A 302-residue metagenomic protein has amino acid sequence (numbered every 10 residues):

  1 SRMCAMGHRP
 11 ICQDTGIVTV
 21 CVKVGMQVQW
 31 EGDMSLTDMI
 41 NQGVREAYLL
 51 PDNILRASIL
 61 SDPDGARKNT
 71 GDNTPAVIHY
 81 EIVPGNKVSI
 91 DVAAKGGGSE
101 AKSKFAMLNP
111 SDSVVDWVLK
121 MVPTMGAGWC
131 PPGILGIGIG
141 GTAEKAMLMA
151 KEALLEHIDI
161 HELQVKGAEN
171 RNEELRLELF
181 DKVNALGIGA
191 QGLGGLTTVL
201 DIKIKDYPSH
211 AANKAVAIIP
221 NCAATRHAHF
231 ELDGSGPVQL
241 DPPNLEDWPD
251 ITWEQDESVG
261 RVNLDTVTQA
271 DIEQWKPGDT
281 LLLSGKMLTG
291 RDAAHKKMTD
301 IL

Functional and structural regions predicted by a protein language model:
S1-M6, D265-T266, P277: N-terminal, positively charged regions that mediate nucleic acid binding
S1-Q255: Non-transmembrane, aqueous-exposed alpha-helical and coiled segments at domain scale
E257-V267: Short, structured beta-strand/loop micro-motifs enriched in basic residues and often containing a Trp
T266-T268, M287-L288: Short polar catalytic/cofactor-binding loops
I272-W275, L281: Short, well-ordered loop/turn sites that connect or cap secondary structure elements
T280, K286-G290: Short, charged beta-turn/beta-strand-edge "cap" motif at the junction between a beta-strand and an adjacent loop
T289-L302: Short, compositionally biased
